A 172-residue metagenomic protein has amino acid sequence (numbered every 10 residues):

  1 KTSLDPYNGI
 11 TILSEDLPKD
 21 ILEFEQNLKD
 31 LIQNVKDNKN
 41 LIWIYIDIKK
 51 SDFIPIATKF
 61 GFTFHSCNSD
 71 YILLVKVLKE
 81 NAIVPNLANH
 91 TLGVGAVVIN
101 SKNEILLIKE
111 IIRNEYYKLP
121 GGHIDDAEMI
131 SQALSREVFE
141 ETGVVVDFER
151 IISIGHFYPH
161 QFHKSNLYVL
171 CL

Functional and structural regions predicted by a protein language model:
K1-I32: Conserved donor-binding loop and adjoining core beta-sheet/short helix segment in diverse acyl/aminoacyl transferases
K36-I46: Conserved GNAT acetyl-CoA-binding A-motif
I44-D52, I124: Conserved beta-strand-loop-alpha-helix junction that forms the acyl-donor binding cleft
F53-G95: Acidic, metal-coordinating catalytic segment for phosphate/diphosphate chemistry, firing primarily on the Nudix
L78-L119, V146, R150-S153: N-terminal strand-loop-strand
L92-V94, G143-L172: Active-site segment of metal-dependent pyrophosphate-handling enzymes, primarily the Nudix hydrolase catalytic core
K118-I152, C171: The catalytic Nudix box helix
